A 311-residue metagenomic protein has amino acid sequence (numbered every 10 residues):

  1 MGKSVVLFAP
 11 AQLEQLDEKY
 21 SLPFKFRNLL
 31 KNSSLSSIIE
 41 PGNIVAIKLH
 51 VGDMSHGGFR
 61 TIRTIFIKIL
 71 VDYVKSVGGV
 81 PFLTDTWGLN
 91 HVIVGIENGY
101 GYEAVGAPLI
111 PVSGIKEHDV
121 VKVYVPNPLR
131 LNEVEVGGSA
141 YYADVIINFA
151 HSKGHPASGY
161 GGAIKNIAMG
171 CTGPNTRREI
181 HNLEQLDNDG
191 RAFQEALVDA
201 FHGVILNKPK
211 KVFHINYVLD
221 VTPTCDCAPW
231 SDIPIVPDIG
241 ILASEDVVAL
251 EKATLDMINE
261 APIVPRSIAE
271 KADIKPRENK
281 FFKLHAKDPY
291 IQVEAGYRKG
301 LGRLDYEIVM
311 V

Functional and structural regions predicted by a protein language model:
G2-P41, A46-H56, V77-V311: Extended, low-polarity segments enriched in aliphatic/aromatic residues
R60-G78: Histidine-anchored nucleotide/phosphate-binding helix
